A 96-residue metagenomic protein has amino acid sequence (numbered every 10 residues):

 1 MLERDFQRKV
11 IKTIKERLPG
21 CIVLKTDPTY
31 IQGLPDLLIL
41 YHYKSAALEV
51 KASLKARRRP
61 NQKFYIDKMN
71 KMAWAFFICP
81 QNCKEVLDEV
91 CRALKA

Functional and structural regions predicted by a protein language model:
M1-A96: Catalytic phosphate/metal-binding cores of nucleic-acid and nucleotide-processing enzymes, i.e., regions that mediate
